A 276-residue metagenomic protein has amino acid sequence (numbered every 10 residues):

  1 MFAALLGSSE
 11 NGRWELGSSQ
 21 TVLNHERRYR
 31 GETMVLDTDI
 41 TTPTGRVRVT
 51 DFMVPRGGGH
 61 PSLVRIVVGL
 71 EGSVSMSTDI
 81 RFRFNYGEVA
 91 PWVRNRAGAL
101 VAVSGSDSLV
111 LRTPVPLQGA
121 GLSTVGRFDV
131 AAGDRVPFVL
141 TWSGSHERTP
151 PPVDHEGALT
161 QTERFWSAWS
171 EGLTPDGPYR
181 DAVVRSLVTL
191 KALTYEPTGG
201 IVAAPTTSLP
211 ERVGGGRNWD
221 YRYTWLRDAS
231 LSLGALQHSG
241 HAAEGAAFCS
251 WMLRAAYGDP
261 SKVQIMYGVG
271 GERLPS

Functional and structural regions predicted by a protein language model:
M1-S276: Acidic, mature catalytic/reactive cores of soluble proteins
